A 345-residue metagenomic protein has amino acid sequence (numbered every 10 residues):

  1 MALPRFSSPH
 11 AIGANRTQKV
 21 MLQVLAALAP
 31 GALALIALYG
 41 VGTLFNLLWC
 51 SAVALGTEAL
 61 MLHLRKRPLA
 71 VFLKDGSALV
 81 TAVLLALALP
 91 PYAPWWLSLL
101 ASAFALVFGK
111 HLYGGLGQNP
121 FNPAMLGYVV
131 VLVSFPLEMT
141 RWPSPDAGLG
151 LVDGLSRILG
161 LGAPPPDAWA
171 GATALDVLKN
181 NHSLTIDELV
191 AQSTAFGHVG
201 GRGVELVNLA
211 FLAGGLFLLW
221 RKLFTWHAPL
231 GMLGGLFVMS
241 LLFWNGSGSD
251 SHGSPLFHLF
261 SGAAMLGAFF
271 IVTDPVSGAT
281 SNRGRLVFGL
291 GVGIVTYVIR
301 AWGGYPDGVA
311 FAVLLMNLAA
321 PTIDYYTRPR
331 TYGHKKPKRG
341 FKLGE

Functional and structural regions predicted by a protein language model:
M1-H63, K336-R339, L343-E345: N-terminal signal-anchor module of multipass membrane proteins
R5-P9, G56-P68, L106-G117, A213-L223 (+1 more regions): C-terminal ends of transmembrane helices
V41-V53, Y92-A101, T194-L209, S251-A264: Structural signature of hydrophobic alpha-helical transmembrane segments
A70-V80, L97-A101, Q118-V129, W226-G234 (+2 more regions): Cytoplasmic-side transmembrane-helix entry/capping segments in multi-pass membrane proteins
T81-D153: A generic, well-ordered mixed alpha/beta core segment in the N-terminal half of proteins
P120-M125, P255-A264, R285, G303-M316: Loop-to-transmembrane alpha-helix initiation sites
F121-L212: Long hydrophobic alpha-helical segments that form multi-pass transmembrane helix bundles in integral membrane proteins
P229-N282: A beta-strand-loop signature enriched in Asp, Gly, Thr, and Trp that corresponds to the sialidase/neuraminidase Asp-box
